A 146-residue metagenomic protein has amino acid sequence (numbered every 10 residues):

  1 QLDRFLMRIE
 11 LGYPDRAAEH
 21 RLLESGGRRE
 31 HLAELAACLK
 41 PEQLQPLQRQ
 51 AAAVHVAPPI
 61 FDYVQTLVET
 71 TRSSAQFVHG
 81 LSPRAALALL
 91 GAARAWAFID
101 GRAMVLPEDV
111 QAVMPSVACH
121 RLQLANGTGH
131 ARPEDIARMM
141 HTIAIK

Functional and structural regions predicted by a protein language model:
Q1-T66: Conserved AAA+ ATPase core "coupling" helix
S25, L67, A112-S116: Short acidic/histidine-centered micro-motifs embedded in hydrophobic/aromatic stretches that mark compact functional
S73-K146: C-terminal engagement/docking regions of AAA+ P-loop ATPases
